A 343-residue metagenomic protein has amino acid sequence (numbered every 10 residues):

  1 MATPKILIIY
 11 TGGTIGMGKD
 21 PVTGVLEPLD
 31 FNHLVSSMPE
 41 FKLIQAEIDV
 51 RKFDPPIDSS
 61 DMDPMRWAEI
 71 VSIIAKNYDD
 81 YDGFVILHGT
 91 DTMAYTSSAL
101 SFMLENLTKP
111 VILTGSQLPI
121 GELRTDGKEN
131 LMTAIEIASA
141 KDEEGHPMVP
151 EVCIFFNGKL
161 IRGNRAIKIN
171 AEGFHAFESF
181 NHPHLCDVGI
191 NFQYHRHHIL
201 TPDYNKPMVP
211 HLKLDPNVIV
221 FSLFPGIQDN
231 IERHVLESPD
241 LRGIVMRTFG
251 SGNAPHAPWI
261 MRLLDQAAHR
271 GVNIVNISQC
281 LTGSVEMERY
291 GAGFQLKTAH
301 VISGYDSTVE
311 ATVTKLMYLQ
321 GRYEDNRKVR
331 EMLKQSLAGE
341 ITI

Functional and structural regions predicted by a protein language model:
M1-K76: ATP/NTP phosphate-donor binding region
A2-T3, I9-G13, F31-K42, K159-S251 (+2 more regions): Accessory alpha-helical/coil subdomains and C-terminal extensions that flank or cap enzyme catalytic cores
I9-T11, I86-H88, I112-G115, P150-N157 (+3 more regions): Short beta-strand segments
M17-G18, T92-S97, G127-L131, N253-H256: Short glycine/serine/threonine-rich phosphate/pyrophosphate-binding segments that cradle anionic phosphate groups
D82-F84, G243: Structural motif
L87-K109, H256-L263, A292: Short Gly/Thr/Asp-enriched flexible loops that form oxyanion-binding sites at enzyme active sites
L113-G189: Internal gly/pro-rich beta-alpha loop/helix module that stabilizes soluble enzyme cofactors or their anionic handles
T248-I343: C-terminal non-catalytic interaction/assembly regions of soluble proteins
